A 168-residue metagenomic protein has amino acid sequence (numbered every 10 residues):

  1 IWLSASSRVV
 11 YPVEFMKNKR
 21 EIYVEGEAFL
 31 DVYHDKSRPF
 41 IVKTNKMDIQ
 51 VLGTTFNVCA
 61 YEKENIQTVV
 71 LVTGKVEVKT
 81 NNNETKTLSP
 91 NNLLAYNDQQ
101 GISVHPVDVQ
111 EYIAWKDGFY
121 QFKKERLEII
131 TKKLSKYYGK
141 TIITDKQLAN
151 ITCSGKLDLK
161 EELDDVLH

Functional and structural regions predicted by a protein language model:
I1-H168: A residue-level detector for the "anchor" residue at the start of short, highly conserved motifs
